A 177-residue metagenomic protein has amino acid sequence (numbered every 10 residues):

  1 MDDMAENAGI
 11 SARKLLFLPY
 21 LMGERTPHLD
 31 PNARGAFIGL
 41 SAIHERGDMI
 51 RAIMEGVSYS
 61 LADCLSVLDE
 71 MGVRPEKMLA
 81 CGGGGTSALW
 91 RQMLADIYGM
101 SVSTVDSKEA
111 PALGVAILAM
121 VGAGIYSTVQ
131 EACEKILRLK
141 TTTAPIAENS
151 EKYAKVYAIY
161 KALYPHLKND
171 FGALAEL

Functional and structural regions predicted by a protein language model:
M1-L177: Glycine/Thr-rich phosphate-binding loops that ligate phosphate moieties of nucleotide and other phosphorylated ligands
